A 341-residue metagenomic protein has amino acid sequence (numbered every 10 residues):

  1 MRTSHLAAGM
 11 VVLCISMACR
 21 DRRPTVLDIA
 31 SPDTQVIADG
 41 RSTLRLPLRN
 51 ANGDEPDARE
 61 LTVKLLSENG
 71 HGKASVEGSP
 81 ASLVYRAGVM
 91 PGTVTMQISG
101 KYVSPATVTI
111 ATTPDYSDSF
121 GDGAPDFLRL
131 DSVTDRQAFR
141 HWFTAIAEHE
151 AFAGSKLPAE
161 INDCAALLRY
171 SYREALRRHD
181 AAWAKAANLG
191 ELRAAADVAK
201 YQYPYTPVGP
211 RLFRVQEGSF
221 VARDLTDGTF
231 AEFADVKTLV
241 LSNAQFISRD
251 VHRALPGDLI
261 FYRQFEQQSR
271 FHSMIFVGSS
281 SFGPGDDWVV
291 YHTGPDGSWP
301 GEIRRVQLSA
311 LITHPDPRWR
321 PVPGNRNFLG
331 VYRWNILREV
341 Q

Functional and structural regions predicted by a protein language model:
R20-N52, P105-Y116: Short S/T/G/P-enriched beta-strand
N52-R59: A short beta-turn/strand-edge loop motif at beta-sheet boundaries
K64-P80: Low-complexity "stalk/linker" and mucin-like segments enriched in Ser/Thr/Pro/Ala/Gly
S79-G92: Extracellular/luminal low-complexity segments enriched in Ser/Thr/Pro
P91-K101: A short beta-strand micro-motif common to beta-rich folds, especially ectodomain repeats
P114-F230: N-terminal capping segments
L192-S298: ...with weaker cross-activation on analogous glycine-rich loops/strands in unrelated enzymes
D286-Q341: Low-complexity, Gly/Ser/Thr/Pro-rich intrinsically disordered linker/tail segments
